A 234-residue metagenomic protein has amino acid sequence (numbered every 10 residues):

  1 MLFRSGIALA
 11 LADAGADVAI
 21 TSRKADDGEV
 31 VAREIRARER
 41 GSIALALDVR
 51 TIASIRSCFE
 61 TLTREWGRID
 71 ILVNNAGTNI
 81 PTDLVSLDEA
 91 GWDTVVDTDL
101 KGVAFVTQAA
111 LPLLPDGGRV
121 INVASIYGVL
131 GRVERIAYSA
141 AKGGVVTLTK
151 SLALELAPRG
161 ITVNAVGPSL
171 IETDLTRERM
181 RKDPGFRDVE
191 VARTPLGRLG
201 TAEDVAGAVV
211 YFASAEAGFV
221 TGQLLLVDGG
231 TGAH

Functional and structural regions predicted by a protein language model:
F3-A19: Canonical Rossmann dinucleotide-binding motif of NAD(H)/NADP(H)-dependent dehydrogenases/reductases, specifically
D83-L84, D88-V96, E190: Substrate-binding pocket helix/loop in short-chain dehydrogenase/reductase
L87, G131-S139, S151: Active-site loop-to-helix junction immediately N-terminal to the catalytic Tyr of the SDR YXXXK motif in Rossmann-fold
T107, A141, T149: Active-site helix of classical SDR
P112, L154-P158, G218: Alpha-helical segment proximal to the catalytic Tyr-Lys
S125: Residue(s) in the substrate-gating loop at a strand-loop-helix junction that position the organic substrate next
L130, V209-V210, T221-H234: Short C-terminal tail/terminal secondary-structure segment of NAD(P)H-dependent dehydrogenase/reductase domains
